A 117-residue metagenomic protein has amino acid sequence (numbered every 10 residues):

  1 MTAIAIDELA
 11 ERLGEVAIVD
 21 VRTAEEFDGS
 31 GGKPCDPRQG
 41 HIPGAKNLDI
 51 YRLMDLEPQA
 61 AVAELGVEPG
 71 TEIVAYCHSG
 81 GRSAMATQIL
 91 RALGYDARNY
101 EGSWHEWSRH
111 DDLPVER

Functional and structural regions predicted by a protein language model:
M1-A17, V21-V74, H78-R117: Rhodanese-like catalytic fold shared by cysteine-dependent sulfurtransferases and DSP/PTP-type phosphatases
